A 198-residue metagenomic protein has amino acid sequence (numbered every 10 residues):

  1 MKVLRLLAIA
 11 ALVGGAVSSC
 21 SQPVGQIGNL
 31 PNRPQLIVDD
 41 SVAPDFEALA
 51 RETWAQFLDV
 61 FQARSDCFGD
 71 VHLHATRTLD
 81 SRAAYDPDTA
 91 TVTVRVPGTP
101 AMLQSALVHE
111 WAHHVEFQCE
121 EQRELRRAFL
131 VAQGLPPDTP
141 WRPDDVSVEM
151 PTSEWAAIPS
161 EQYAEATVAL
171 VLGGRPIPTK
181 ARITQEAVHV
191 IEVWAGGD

Functional and structural regions predicted by a protein language model:
M1-L7: Bacterial N-terminal signal peptides that target proteins for export
V13-R33: C-terminal region of N-terminal signal peptides and the immediate post-cleavage residues of exported proteins
L30-D88: Auxiliary, metal-adjacent structural segments of Zn-dependent hydrolase domains
E52, Q56, M102, A106-E110 (+2 more regions): Extracytoplasmic/secreted proteins, especially bacterial periplasmic and envelope-associated proteins
Q62-A75, R123-R127, R175-I183: Surface-exposed patches in mature extracellular/periplasmic domains of secreted proteins
T91-L107, W155: Short pre-active-site segment immediately N-terminal to the catalytic Zn-binding motif
W111-A128: Catalytic Zn2+-binding segment of zinc metalloproteases
V131-D198: Metalloprotease/metallohydrolase-associated module, dominated by Zn2+-dependent proteases
